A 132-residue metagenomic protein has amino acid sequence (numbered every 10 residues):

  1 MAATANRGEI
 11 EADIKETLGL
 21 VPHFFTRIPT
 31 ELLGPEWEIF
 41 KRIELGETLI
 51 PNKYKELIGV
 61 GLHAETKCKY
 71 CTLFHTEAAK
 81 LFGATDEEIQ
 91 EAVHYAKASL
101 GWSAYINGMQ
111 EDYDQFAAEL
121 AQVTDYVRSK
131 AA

Functional and structural regions predicted by a protein language model:
M1-Y54, N107-A132: Acidic, glycine/proline-rich low-complexity segments that act as flexible tails and inter-domain linkers
L33-G34, F74-E88: Iron-sulfur (Fe-S) cluster-binding segments and ferredoxin-like electron-carrier domains, especially [2Fe-2S]
F40-K41, G59, T76-K80: Amphipathic alpha-helical segments within well-ordered protein domains
I58, L62-F74: Short, thiol/selenol-centered motifs that function as redox-active sites or metal-ligating centers
Y70-L73, E77, G101-Y105: Charged/polar positions within long, soluble alpha-helices
E88-H94: Beta-strand segments within the central parallel beta-sheet cores of soluble alpha/beta enzyme folds
H94-D112: Short Fe-S-cluster ligation motifs
